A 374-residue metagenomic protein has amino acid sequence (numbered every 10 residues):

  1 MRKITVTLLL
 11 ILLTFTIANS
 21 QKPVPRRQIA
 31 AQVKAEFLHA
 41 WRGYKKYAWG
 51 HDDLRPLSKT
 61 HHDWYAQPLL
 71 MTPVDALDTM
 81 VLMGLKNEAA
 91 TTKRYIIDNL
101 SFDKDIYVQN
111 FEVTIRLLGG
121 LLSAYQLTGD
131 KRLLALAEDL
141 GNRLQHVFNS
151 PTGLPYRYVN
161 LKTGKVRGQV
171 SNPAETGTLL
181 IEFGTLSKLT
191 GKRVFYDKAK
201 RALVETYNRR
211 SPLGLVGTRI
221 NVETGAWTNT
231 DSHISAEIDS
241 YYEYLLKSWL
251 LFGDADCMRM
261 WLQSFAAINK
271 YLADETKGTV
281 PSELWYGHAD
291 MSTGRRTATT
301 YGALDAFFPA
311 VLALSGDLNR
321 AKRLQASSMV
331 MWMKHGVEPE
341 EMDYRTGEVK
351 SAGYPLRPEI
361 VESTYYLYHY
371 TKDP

Functional and structural regions predicted by a protein language model:
R2, A18-Q21: Generic cytosolic/nucleocytoplasmic N-terminal low-complexity/intrinsically disordered segments
R2-L8: Sec-dependent signal peptide recognition, specifically the positively charged N-region followed immediately by
L10-A18: Hydrophobic h-region of N-terminal signal peptides that target proteins for export in Gram-negative bacteria
S20-P374: Glycan-recognition and catalytic cores of secretory/periplasmic carbohydrate-active enzymes
